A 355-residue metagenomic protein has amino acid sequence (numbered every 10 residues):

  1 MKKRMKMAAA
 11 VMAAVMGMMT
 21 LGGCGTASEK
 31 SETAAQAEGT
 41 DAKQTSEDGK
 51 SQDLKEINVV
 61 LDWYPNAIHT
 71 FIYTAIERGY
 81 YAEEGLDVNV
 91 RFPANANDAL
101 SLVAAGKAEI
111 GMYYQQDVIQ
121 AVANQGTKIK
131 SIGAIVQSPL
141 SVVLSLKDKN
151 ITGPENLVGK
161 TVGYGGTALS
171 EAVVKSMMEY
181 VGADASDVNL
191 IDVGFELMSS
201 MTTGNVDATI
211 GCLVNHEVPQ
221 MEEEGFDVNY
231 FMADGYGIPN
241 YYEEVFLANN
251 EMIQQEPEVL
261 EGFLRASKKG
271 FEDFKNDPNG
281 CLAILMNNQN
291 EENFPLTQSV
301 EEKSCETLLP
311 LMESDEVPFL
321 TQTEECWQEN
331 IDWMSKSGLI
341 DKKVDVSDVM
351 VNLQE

Functional and structural regions predicted by a protein language model:
K2-S28: Sec-dependent N-terminal signal peptides of Gram-positive bacterial secreted proteins and lipoproteins
L21-Q44: Bacterial lipoprotein signal-peptidase II cleavage site
Q36-D192, S199-T203, D207-N215, F231: Short, glycine-/small- and polar/acidic-enriched structural segments that line small-molecule recognition paths
Q116, E196-S199, N205-E291: Pocket-lining segment of extracytoplasmic ligand-binding domains
E256-L339: Secondary-structure end/capping motifs
E329-E355: Hinge/cleft segment of the Venus flytrap/periplasmic-binding protein
